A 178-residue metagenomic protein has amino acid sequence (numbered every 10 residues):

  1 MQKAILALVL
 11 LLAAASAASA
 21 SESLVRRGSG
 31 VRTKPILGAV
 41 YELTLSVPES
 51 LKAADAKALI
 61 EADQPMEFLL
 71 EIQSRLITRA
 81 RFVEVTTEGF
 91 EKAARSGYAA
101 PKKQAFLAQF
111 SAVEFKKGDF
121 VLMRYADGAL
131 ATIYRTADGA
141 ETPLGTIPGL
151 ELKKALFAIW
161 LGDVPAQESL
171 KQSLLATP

Functional and structural regions predicted by a protein language model:
M1-L6: Bacterial N-terminal signal peptides that target proteins for export
L8-V9, T177: A periodicity- and composition-biased signal for non-globular, repetitive helical segments
L10-A18: Hydrophobic h-region of N-terminal signal peptides that target proteins for export in Gram-negative bacteria
S19-P178: Terminal leader/tail segments of proteins
